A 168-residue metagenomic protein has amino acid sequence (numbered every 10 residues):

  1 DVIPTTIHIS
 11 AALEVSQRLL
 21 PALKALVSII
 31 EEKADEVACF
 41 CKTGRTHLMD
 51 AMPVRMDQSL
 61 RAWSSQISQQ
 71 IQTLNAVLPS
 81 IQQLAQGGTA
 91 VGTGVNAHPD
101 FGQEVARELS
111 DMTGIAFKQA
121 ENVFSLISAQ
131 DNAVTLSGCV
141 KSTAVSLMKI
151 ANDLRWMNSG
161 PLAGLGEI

Functional and structural regions predicted by a protein language model:
V2-I168: Conserved, well-structured ligand/cofactor-binding cores
